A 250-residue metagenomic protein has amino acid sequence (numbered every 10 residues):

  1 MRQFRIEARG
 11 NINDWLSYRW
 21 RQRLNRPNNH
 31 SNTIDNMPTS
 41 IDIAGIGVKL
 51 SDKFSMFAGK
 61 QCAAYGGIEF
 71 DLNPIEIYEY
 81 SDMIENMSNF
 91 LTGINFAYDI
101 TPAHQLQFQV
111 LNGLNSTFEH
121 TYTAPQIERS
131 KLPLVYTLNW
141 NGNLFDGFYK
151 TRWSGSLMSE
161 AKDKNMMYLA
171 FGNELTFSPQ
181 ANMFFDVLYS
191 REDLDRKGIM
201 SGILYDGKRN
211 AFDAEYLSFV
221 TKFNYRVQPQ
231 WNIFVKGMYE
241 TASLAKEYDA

Functional and structural regions predicted by a protein language model:
M1, N29-S40, F54-N141, W153: Surface-exposed coil loops of outer-membrane beta-barrel proteins
M1-M56, I94-L106, N173-E174, K222-V227: Beta-barrel outer-membrane channel/assembly domains of diderm bacteria
M1-R5, D14, Q22-N28, K60-A64 (+5 more regions): Transmembrane beta-strands of outer-membrane beta-barrel pores
R5, S17-R19, S55, Q105-Q107 (+3 more regions): Outer-membrane beta-barrel architecture
L16-Y18, H30, G66-I68, L106 (+5 more regions): Short acidic, gly/pro-rich beta-turn/loop elements at beta-sheet edges and active-site/ligand-binding grooves
Q22, N28-H30, Y78-D82, T117-E119 (+5 more regions): Short, surface-exposed linear patches
S40-L50, E85-N86, T121-T123, Y205-F212: Short charge-dense sequence patches
L132-A245, D249: Detector for outer-membrane/organellar transmembrane beta-barrel domains, recognizing the amphipathic beta-strand
